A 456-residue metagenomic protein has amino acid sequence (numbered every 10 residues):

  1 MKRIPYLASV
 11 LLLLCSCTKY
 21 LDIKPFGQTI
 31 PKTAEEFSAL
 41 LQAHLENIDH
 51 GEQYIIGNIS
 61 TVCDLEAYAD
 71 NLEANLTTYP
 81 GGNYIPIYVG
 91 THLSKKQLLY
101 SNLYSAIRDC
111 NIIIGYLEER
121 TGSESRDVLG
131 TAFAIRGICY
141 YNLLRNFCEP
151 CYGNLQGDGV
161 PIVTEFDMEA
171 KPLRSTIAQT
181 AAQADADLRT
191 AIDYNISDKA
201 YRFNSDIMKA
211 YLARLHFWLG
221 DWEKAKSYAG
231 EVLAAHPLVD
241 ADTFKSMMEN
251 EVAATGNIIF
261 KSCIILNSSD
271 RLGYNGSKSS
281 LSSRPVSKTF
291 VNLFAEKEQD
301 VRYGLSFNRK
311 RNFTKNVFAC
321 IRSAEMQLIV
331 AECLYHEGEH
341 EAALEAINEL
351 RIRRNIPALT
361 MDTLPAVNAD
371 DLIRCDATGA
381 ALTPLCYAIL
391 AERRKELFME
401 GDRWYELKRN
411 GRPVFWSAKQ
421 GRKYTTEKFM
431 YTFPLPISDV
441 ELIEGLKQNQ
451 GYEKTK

Functional and structural regions predicted by a protein language model:
M1-S16: Sec-dependent bacterial lipoprotein signal peptides
C17-C63, E298, L344, A358 (+1 more regions): Membrane-proximal, proline-rich intrinsically disordered regions
I55, G220, K226-E325, I356-D376 (+5 more regions): Hydrophobic-face positions in mid-chain alpha helices that act as interaction patches
L76-N146, T190-R202, F313-F318, C333-E337 (+2 more regions): Conserved, well-structured interaction surfaces
I107-C110, A181, L188, A229 (+2 more regions): Inward-facing hydrophobic residues that define packing positions of alpha-helical scaffold repeats
N146-A182: Short coil/linker segments at helix-helix boundaries
